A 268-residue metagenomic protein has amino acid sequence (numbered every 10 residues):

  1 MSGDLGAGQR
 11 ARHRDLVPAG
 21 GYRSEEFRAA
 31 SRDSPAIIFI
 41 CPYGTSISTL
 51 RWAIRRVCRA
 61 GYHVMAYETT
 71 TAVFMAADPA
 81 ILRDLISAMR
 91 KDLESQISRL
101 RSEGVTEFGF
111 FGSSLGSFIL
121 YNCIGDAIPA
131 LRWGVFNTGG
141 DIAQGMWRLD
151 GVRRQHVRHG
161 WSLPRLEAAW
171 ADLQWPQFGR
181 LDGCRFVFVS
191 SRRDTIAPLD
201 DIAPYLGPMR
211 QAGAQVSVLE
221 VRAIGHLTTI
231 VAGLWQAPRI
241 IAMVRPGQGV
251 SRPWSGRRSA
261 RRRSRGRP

Functional and structural regions predicted by a protein language model:
M1-S31: N-terminal cap/lid segment of alpha/beta-hydrolase-fold proteins
P35-P42, S190: The conserved beta1-alpha1 loop
I40-A88: Cap/lid segment of the alpha/beta-hydrolase catalytic domain
P79-E103: Alpha/beta-hydrolase active-site loop
F111-L120: Gly/Ala-rich beta-loop-alpha elbow adjacent to hydrolase catalytic centers
Y121-R165: Hydrolase active-site cap/lid region
M146-G207: The feature captures the conserved acid-bearing segment of alpha/beta-hydrolase catalytic domains
R210-P268: C-terminal catalytic histidine-bearing segment of alpha/beta-hydrolase fold enzymes
